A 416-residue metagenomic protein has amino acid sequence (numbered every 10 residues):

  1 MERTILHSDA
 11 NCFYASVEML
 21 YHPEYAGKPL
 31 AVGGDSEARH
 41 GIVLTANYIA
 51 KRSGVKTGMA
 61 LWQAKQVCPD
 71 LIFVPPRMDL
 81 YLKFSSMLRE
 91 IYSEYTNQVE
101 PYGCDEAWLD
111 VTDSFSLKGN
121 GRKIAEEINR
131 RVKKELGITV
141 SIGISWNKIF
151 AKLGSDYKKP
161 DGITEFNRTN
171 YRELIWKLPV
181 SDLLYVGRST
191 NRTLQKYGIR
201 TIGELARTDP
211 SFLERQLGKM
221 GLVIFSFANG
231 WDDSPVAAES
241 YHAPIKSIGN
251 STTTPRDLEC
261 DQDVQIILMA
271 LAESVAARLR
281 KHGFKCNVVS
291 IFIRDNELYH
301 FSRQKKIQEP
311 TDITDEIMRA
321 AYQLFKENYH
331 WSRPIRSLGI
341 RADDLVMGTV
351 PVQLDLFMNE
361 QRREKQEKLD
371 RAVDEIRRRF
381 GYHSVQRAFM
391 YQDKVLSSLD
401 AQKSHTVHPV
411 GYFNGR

Functional and structural regions predicted by a protein language model:
M1-S226, V236-E239, A277, R363-R416: Gly/Gly-Pro- and Ser/Thr-rich, intrinsically disordered tail segments characteristic of DNA damage-repair and tolerance
H7, D182, T190-I335: DNA-contacting surface of Y-family translesion DNA polymerases
N11, E37-A38, N296-L298, L345-M347: Short, glycine-/Ser/Thr-/acidic-enriched flexible segments
K28, V140, D161, N287-V289 (+2 more regions): Change "...and in nucleic-acid phosphodiester-cleaving endonucleases..." to "...and in nucleic-acid processing enzymes
P69-D70, R294-E297, T349: Short acidic-glycine loop/turn motifs at beta-strand connectors
Y102-E106, S145-K148, F284-V288, R333-S337: Short Gly/Ser/Thr- and Asp/Glu-enriched loop/turn motifs at secondary-structure junctions
A107-D113, S302-K305, V352-M358: Short, hydrophobic beta-strand segments
Y322-R379: C-terminal hydrophobic structural anchor segments that stabilize assembly/packing rather than catalytic chemistry
